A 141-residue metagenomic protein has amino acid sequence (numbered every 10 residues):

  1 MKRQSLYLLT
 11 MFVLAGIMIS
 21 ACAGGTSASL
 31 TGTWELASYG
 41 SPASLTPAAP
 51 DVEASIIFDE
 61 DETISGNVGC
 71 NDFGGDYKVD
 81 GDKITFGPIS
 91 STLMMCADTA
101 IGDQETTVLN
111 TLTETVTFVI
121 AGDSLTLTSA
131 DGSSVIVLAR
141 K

Functional and structural regions predicted by a protein language model:
R3-K141: Lipid interaction determinants
